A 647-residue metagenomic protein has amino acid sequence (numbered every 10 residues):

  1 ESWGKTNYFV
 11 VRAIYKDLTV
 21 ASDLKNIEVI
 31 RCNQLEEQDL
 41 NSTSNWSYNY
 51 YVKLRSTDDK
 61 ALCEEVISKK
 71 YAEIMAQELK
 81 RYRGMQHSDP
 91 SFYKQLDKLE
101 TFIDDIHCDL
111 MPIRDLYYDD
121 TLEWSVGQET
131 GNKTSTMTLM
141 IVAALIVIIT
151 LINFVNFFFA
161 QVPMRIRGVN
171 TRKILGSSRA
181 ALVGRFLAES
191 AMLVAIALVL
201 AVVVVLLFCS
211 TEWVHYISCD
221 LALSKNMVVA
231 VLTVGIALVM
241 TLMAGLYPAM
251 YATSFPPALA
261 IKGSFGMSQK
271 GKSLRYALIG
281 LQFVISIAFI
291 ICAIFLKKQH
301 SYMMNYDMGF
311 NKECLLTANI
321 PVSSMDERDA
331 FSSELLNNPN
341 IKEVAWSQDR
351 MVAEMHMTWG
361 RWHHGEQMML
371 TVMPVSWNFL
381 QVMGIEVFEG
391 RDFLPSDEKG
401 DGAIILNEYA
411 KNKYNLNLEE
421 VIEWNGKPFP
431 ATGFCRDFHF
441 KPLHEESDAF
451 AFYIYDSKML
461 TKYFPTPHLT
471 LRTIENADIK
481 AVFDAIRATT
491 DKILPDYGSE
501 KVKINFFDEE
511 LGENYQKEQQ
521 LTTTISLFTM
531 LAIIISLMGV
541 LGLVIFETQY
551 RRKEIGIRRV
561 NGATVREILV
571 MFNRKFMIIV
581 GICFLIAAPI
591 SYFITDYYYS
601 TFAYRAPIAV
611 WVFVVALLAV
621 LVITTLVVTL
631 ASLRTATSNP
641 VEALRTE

Functional and structural regions predicted by a protein language model:
E1-G131, A330-K517: Mid-to-C-terminal secondary-structure elements that act as membrane-proximal/extracytoplasmic interface segments
I74-V142, M164, F208-L232, G266-A277 (+3 more regions): Membrane-helix entry/capping segments
D109, S190-F255, K298, R574-T637: Small-residue-rich transmembrane alpha-helices
G131-R167, V194-A195, L274-Q299, Q519-K553 (+2 more regions): Hydrophobic alpha-helical transmembrane segments of multi-pass inner-membrane transport and secretion
I152-L193, S254-F265, M538-I578, T637-T646: Intracellular coupling helices
E212-I217, I285-E313, Y598-R605: Alpha-helical transmembrane segments
S254-F283: N-terminal Sec/SRP start-transfer signal
N305-R328: Membrane-interface junction motifs in transport/secretion proteins
